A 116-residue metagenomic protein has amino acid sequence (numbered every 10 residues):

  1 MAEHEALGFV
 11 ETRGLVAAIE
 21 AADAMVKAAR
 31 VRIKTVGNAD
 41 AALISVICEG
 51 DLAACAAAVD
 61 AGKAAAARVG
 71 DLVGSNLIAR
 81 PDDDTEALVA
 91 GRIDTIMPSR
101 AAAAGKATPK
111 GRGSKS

Functional and structural regions predicted by a protein language model:
M1-A42, E49-S116: Long, contiguous binding/interaction regions
